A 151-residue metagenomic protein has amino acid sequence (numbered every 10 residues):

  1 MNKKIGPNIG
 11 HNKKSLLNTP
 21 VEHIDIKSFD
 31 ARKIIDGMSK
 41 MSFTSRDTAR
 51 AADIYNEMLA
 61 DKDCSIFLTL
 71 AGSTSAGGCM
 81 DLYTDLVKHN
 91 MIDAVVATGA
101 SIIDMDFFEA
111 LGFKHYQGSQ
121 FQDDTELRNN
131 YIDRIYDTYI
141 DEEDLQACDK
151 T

Functional and structural regions predicted by a protein language model:
N2-Q146: Metallocofactor- and cofactor-centric catalytic cores in central/energy metabolism, strongly enriched
A147-T151: Conserved anion/nucleotide-ligand pocket segment
